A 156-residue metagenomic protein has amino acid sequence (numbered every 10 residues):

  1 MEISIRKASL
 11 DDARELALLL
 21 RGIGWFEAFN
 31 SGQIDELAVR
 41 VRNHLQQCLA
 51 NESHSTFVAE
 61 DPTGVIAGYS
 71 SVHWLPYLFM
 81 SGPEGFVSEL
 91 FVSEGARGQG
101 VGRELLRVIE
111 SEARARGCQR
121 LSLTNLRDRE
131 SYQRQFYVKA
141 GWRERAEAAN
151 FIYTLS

Functional and structural regions predicted by a protein language model:
L10, L18-H44, H54: Conserved GNAT-fold acetyl-CoA-binding loop/helix
Q46-V58, F86: A short helix-loop-beta-strand connector motif used in the catalytic cores of GNAT acetyltransferases and, in some
V58, V65-W74, F86, F91: Conserved beta-strand in the GNAT
S93, E104-R120, R143: Conserved acyl-CoA
S93-G95, Q99: Active-site acidic-Proline motif in GNAT/NAT acetyltransferases
R97, Q119-Q133, I152: Conserved beta-strand-loop-alpha-helix junction that forms the acyl-donor binding cleft
R103, A115, R127-E147: Conserved active-site alpha-helix within GNAT-family acetyltransferase domains
